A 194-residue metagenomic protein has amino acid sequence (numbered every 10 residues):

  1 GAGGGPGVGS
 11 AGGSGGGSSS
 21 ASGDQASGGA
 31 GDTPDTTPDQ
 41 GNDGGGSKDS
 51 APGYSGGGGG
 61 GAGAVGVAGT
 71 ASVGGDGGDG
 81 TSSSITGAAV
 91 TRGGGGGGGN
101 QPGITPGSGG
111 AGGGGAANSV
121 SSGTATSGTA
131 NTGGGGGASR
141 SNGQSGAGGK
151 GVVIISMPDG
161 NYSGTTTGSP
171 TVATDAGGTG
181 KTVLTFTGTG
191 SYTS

Functional and structural regions predicted by a protein language model:
G1-S194: Low-complexity, glycine/proline-biased repetitive segments and flexible coils/loops
